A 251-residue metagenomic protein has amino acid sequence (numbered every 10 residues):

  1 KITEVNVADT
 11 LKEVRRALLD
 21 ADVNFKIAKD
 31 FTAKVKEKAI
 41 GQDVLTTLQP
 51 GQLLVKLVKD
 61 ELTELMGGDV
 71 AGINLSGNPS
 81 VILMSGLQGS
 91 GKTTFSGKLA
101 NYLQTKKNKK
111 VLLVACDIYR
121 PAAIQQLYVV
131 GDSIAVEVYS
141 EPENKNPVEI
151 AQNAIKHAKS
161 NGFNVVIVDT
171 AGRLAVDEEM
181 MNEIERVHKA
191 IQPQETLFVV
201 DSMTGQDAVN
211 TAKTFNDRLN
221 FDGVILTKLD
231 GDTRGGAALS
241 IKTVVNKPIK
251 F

Functional and structural regions predicted by a protein language model:
K1-C116, A123-N144, I150-T170: Primarily NTPase-proximal linker/entry elements flanking Walker-type ATP/GTP-binding cores
D9, I73, I124, N182 (+2 more regions): Residue-level detector of functional hotspots within protein domains
D9-K12, F25, R120, T204 (+2 more regions): Low-complexity, compositionally biased segments
G89-S90, Y119-P121, K145-P147, G172-V176 (+2 more regions): Short, small-residue-enriched loops and turns at beta-alpha junctions that line or gate enzyme active sites
N101, V129-V130, N182-R186, T214: Glycine-rich, phosphate-binding/catalytic loops in enzymes
Q152-I155, F163, A175, I184-K189 (+1 more regions): Conserved phosphate-handling catalytic cores of large alpha/beta enzymes
